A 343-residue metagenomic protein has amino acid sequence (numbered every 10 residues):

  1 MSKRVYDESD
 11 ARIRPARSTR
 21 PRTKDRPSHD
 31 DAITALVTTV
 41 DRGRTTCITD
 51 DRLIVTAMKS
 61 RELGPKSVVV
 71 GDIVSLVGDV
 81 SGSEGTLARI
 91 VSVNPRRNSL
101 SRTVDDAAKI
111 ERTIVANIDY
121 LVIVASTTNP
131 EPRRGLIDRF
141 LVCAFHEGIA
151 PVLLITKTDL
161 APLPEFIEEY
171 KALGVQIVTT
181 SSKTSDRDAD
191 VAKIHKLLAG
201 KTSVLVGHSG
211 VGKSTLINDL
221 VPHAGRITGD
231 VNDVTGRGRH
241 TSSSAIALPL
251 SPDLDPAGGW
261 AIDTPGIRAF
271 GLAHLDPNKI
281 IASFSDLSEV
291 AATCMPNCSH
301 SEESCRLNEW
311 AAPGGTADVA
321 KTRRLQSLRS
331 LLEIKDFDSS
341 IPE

Functional and structural regions predicted by a protein language model:
M1-F145: C-terminal effector/interaction modules appended to NTPase cores
R4-Y6, S28-D31, P65-T86, S92-I114 (+2 more regions): Helix-rich effector regions associated with P-loop NTPase G domains
T38, S126, L141-F145, D159 (+8 more regions): Signal for well-folded cores of large energy- and translation-related assemblies
N117-Y120, E147-P151, L173-V175, G200 (+2 more regions): Short glycine-/polar-rich loops that comprise or flank the Walker A/P-loop and associated switch/sensor motifs
A150, K157-V211: Canonical P-loop GTPase G-domain recognition
T202-G210, S214-N218, I246-A247, G258-W260: Conserved active-site beta-strand-loop modules that form the wall/rim of enzyme catalytic pockets and either contain
K213-G229: A conserved segment at the C-terminal end of the G1
